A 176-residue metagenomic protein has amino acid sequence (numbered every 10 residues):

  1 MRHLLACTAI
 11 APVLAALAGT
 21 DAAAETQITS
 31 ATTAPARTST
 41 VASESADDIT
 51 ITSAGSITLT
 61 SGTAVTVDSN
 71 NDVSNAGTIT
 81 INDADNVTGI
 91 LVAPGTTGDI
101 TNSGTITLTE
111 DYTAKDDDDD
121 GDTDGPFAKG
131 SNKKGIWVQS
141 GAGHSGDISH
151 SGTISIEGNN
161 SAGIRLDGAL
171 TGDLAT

Functional and structural regions predicted by a protein language model:
M1-E25: Gram-negative bacterial Sec-dependent N-terminal signal peptides
I10-P12, A31-A36: Short N-terminal leader segment in a subset of presequences, especially plant chloroplast and some mitochondrial
A24-E25, P35-T52, V67-T176: Surface-exposed loop/turn motifs in large extracellular/passenger domains
T26-S30: Extracellular beta-sheet-rich ligand-binding/adhesion modules
A36-R37, L59-S61: Beta-strand-rich domains and repeat architectures in extracellular enzymes and scaffolds, especially beta-propellers
